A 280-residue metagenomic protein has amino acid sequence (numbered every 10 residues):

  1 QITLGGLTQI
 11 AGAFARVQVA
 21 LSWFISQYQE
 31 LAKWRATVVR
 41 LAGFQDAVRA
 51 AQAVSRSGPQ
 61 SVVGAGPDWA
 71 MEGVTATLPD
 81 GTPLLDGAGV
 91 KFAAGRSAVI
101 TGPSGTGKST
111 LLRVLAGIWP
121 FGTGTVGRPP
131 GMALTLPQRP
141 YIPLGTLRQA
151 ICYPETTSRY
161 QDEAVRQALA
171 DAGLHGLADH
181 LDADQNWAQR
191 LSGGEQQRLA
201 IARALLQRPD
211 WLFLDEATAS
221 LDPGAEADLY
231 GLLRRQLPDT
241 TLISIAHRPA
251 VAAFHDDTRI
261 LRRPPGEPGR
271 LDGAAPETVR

Functional and structural regions predicted by a protein language model:
L7-A53: Cytosolic ends of transmembrane helices, especially the final helix of ABC transmembrane type-1 domains
A42-V99, G122-P129, Q167, R235-P238: Primarily ABC-family ATPase nucleotide-binding module
T101-P103: The feature captures the beta-strand-to-loop junction immediately N-terminal to the Walker
T106: ATP-binding Walker
S109-L112, L199-A200: ABC ATPase nucleotide-binding domain helices that frame the ATP-binding cleft
A116: Helix-to-loop junction immediately C-terminal to a conserved catalytic motif
P140-N186: Conserved "ABC signature" C-loop
L147-A150, D182-R280: ABC-family ATPase nucleotide-binding domain "signature/switch" substructure
